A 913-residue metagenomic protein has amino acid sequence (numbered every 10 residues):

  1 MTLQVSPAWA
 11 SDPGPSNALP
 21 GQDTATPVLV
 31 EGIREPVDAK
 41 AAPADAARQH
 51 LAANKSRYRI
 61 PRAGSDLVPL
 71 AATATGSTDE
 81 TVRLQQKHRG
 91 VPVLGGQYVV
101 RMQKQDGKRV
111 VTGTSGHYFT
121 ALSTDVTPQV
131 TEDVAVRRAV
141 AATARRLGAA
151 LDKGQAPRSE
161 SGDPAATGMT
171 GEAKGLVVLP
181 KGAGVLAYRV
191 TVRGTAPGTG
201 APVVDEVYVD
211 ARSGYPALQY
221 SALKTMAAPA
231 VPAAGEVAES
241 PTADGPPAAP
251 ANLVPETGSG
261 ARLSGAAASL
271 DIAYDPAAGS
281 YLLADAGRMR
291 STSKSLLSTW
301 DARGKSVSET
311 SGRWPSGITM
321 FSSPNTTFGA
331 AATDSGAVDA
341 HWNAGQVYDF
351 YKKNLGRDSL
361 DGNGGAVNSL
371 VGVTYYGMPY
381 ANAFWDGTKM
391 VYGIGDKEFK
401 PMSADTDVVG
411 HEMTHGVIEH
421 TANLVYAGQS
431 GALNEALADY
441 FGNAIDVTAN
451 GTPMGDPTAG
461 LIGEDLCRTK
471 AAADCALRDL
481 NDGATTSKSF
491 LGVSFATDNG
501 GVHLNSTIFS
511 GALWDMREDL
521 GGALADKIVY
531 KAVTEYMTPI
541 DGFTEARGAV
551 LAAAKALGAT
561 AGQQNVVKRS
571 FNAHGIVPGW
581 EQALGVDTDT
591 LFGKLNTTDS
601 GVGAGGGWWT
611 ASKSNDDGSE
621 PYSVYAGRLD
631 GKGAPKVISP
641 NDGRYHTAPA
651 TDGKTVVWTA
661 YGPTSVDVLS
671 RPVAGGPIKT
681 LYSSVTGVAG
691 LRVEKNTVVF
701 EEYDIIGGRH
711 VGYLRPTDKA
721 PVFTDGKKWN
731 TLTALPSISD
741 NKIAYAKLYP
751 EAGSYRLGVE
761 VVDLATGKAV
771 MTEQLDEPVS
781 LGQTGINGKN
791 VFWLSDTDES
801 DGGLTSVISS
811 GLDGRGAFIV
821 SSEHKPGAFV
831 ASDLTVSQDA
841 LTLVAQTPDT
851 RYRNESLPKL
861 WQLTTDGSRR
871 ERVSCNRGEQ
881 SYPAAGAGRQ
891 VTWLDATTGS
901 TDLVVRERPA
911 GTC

Functional and structural regions predicted by a protein language model:
P7-E236, T242, G365-W385, L757: Segments that shape or occlude catalytic/ligand-binding pockets
G168-A173, V177-K181, R189-V204, A211 (+2 more regions): Extracellular zinc-dependent metalloprotease catalytic-domain scaffold
F543-S623, D630-P635, S639-T647, G676-I678: Beta/coil-rich, acidic/histidine-enriched accessory regions frequently appended to metallopeptidases
Q582-L595, D630-G643, V673-G687, P716-L732 (+4 more regions): Multi-bladed beta-propeller domains
L591-A604, N641-G653, S684-N696, K728-D740 (+3 more regions): Repeated scaffold domains used in trafficking and secretory/extracellular systems, primarily beta-propellers
G607-S614, V656-T659, V698-E702, I743-K747 (+3 more regions): Residue position within the beta-strands of beta-propeller blades
N615-G627, P663-P672, E701-R715, K747-V761 (+3 more regions): Structural motif
S868-C913: Blade-level signature of beta-propeller repeat domains, shared across WD40, Kelch, NHL, RCC1 and BNR/Asp-box propellers
